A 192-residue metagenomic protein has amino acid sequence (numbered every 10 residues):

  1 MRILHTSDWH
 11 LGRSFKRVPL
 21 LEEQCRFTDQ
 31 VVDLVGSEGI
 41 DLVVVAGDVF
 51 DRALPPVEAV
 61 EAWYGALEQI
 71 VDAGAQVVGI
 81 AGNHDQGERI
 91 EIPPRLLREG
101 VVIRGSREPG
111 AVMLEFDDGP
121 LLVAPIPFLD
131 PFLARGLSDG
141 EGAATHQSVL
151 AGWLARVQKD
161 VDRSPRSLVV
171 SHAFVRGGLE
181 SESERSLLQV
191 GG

Functional and structural regions predicted by a protein language model:
M1-E68, D72: N-terminal active-site segment of His-dependent metallophosphoesterases
H10, I40-E58, A75-E88, F174-G192: Active-site neighborhood of divalent metal-dependent phosphoester/pyrophosphate hydrolases
S14-K16, F50, Q76, R95-E99 (+1 more regions): N-terminal start-of-chain detector that recognizes signal peptides and the immediate post-cleavage beginning
F27, G79, F128-L129: Long, contiguous hydrophobic alpha-helical segments, chiefly transmembrane helices and signal peptides
Q30-L34, V71-G74, G105-E108, A151-W153: Short, surface-exposed, polar/charged, turn-prone segments marking secondary-structure boundaries
D72-V77, P165: A short helix->loop->beta-strand "cap" motif at the edges of active sites that frequently abuts
H84-G192: His/Asp/Glu-rich metal-coordinating catalytic cores of metallo-dependent phosphodiesterases/hydrolases acting on
